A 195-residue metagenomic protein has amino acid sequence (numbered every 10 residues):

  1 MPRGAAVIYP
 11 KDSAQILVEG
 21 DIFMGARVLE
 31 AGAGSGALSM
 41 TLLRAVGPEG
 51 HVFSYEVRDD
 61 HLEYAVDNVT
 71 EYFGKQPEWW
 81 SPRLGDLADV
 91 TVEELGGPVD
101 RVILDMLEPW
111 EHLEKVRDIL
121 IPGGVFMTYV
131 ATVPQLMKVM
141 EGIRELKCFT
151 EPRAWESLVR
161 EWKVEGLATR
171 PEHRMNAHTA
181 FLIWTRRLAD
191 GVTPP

Functional and structural regions predicted by a protein language model:
M1-S13: Conserved SAM-binding loop and adjacent beta-strand
V18-F23, A45, F73-G74, G96 (+1 more regions): Glycine-rich helix-loop-beta junction characteristic of Rossmann-like nucleotide cofactor-binding loops
F23-G34: Conserved class I S-adenosyl-L-methionine
L29, H51-F53: Conserved beta-strand positions in the Rossmann-like core of class I SAM-dependent methyltransferases
S35-P48, R117-D118: Conserved SAM-binding loop of SAM-dependent methyltransferases across substrates and taxa, primarily the Class I
R44-H51, P122, F149: Conserved S-adenosyl-L-methionine
Y55-P109: S-adenosyl-L-methionine
L113-F181: C-terminal substrate-binding/active-site "lid" region of AdoMet-derived donor-dependent transferases
